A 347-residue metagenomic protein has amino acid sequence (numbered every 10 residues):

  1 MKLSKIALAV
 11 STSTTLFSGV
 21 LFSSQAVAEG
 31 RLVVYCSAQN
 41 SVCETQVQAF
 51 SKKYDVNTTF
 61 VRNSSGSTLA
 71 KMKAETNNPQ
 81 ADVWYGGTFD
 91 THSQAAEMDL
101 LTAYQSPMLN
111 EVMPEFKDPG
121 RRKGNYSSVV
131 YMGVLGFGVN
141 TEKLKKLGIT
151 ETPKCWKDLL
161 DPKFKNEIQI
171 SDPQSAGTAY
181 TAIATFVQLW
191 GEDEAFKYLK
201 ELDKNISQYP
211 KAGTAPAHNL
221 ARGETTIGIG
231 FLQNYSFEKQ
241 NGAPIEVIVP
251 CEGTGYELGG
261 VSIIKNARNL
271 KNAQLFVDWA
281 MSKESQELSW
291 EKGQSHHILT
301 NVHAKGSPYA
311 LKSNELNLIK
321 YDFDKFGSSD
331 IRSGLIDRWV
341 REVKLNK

Functional and structural regions predicted by a protein language model:
V20-A28: Sec/Tat signal peptide C-region and signal peptidase I cleavage site
A28-Q94: Early extracytoplasmic/lumenal segment of secretory-pathway proteins
S37, S41-E44, Q80-E224: Extracytoplasmic ligand-binding site segments that recognize negatively charged/polar headgroups
D90-Q94, A221, T226-P244: A ligand-binding cleft/hinge motif common to bilobed small-molecule-binding domains
G133, Y198-D203, Y209-P210, N241-K265: Periplasmic-binding protein-like
G138-K143, E257-N269, L288-S289: A bilobed periplasmic-binding-protein/Venus flytrap-type ligand-binding module shared by bacterial periplasmic
I264-F323: Mature extracytoplasmic/periplasmic domains
Y321-K347: Conserved C-terminal helix/tail region of periplasmic/extracytoplasmic solute-binding proteins
